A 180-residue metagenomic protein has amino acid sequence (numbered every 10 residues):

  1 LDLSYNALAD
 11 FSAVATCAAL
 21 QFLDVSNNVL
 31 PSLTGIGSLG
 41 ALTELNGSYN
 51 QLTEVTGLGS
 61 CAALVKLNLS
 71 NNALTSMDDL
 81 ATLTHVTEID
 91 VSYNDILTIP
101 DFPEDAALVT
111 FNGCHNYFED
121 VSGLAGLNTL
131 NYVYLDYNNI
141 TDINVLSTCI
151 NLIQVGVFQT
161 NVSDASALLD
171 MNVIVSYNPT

Functional and structural regions predicted by a protein language model:
L1, A7, A13, A18-V25 (+4 more regions): A detector of tandem-repeat and repeat-rich interaction/domain scaffolds
Y5, C17, L30, L39 (+9 more regions): Structural signal for repeat-unit boundaries in curved repeat scaffolds
N6, V25-N28, N50, N72 (+5 more regions): Consensus "Asn ladder" position of solenoid repeat domains
L8, L20, L30, L42 (+10 more regions): Conserved hydrophobic position(s) of the canonical leucine-rich repeat
F11-V14, L33-I36, V55-L58, M77-L80 (+4 more regions): Canonical leucine-rich repeat
L80, D90-L97, D101-D105, V109-L127: Eukaryotic tandem repeat interaction scaffolds
I89, T141-T180: Leucine-rich solenoid repeat scaffolds
